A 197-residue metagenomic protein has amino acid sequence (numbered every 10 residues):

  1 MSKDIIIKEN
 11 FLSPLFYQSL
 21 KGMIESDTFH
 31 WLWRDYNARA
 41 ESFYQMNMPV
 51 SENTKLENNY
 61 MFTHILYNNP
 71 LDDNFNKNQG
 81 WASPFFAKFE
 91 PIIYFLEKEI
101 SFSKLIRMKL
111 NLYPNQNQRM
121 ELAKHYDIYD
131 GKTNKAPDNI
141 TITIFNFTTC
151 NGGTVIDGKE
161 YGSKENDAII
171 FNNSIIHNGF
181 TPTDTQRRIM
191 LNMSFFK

Functional and structural regions predicted by a protein language model:
M1-S103: Non-heme Fe(II)/2-oxoglutarate
I6, I170, N192-S194: Charged, amphipathic alpha-helical segments and their flanking helix caps
F102-L122: A short glycine-rich, His/Asp/Glu-containing loop-to-beta-strand
R119-D127, G131, D138-I140, N146-K164: A short beta-strand-loop-beta hairpin characteristic of the jelly-roll/cupin
A123-H125, I176-D184: Short beta-strand His + acidic residue motifs that chelate non-heme Fe in jelly-roll/DSBH and cupin folds
I142-F145, T185-K197: A short hydrophobic beta-strand segment most commonly corresponding to one strand of the jelly-roll/cupin
Y161-H177: Conserved metal-binding segment of the jelly-roll/cupin
